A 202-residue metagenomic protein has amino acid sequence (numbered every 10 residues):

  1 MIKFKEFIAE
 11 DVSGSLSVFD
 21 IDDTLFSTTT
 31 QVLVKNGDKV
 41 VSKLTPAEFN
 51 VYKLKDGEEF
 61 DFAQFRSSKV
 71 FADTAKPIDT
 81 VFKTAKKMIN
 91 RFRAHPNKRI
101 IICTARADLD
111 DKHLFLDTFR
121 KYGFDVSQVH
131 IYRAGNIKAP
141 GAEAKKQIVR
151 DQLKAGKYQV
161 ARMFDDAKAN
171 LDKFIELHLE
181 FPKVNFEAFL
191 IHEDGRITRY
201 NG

Functional and structural regions predicted by a protein language model:
M1-A9: Short acidic, low-complexity intrinsically disordered linear motifs used for protein-protein interactions
V12-A139: Alpha-helical substrate-recognition element adjacent to the catalytic core
N97, K157-Y158: Short, high-confidence coil segments that cap the C-terminus of an alpha-helix and link into the following beta-strand
K112-L116, K146, L171: Short, surface-exposed alpha-helical segments at coil->helix boundaries
F119-Y122, E143, N170-I175: RecA-like P-loop NTPase motor core of helicase/translocase proteins
P140-Q147: Structural motif
I148-L153: Catalytic cores of eukaryotic secretory-pathway lumenal/extracellular enzymes that build and remodel glycoconjugates
Y158-G202: Acidic, Mg2+-coordinating phosphoryl-transfer loop and its flanking beta/alpha structural elements, shared across
